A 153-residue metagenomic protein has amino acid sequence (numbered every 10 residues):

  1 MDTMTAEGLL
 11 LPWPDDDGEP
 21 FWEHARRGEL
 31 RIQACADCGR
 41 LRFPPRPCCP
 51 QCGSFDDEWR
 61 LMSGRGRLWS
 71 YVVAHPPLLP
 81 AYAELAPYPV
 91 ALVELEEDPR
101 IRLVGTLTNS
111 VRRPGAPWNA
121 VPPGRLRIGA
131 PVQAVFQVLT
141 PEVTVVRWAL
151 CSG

Functional and structural regions predicted by a protein language model:
M1-L30, V143: A broadly conserved sequence feature marking short terminus-proximal activation segments in nucleic acid-centric
T3, R100, V104-G153: Well-ordered alpha/beta subsegment
E29-I32, P45-R46: Residues immediately within or flanking Cys/His clusters that coordinate Zn2+ in small zinc-binding modules
A34, R65-R67, L92, T106 (+1 more regions): Residues located in well-ordered beta-strands
A34-D37, C48-S54: Short, cysteine/histidine-rich loop/knuckle motifs that typically chelate Zn2+
F43, D56-E58: Short functional micro-motifs and their immediate structural scaffolds
R60-R65, E96-D98: A short, structured loop/turn motif at beta-sheet edges
W69-P123: Glycine-rich active-site loops that engage anionic ligands at enzyme catalytic sites
